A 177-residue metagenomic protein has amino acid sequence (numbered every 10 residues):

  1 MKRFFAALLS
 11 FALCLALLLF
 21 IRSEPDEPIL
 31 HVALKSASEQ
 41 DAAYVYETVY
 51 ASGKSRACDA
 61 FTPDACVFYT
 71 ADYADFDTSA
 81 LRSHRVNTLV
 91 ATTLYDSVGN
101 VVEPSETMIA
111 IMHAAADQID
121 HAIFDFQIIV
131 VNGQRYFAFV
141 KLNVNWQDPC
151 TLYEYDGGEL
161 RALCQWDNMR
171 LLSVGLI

Functional and structural regions predicted by a protein language model:
M1-F4: Positively charged n-region of N-terminal signal peptides that target proteins for export
A7-L19: Hydrophobic membrane-insertion alpha-helices, especially the h-region of bacterial N-terminal signal peptides
L19-P28: Sec-dependent signal peptide cleavage junction
A43-V45, R56-A60, D64-S83, R135-K141 (+1 more regions): Short beta-strand elements that form the blades of beta-propeller/WD-repeat-like and other beta-sheet-rich scaffold
T48, N87-A114, L152-C164: Surface-exposed loop/turn elements that mediate protein-protein interactions on large endomembrane-trafficking
V86, V144-D148: Short, solvent-exposed loop/turn segments at conserved positions within beta-propeller repeat blades
D120-Q127, M169-I177: Repeated scaffold domains used in trafficking and secretory/extracellular systems, primarily beta-propellers
V131-G133: Residue-level detector of Asp-centered blade-edge/turn motifs that repeat once per structural unit in beta-propeller
